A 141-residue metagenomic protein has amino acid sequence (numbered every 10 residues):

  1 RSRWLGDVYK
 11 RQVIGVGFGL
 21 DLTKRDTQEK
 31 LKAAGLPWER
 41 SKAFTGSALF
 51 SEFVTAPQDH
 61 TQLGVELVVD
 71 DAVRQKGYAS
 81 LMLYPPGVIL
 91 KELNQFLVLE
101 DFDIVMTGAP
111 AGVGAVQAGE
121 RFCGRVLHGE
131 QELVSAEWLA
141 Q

Functional and structural regions predicted by a protein language model:
R1-Y9: Single conserved hydrophobic/aromatic residue that forms the stacking wall/gate of nucleotide- or nucleobase-binding
V13, G17, R25-Q141: Catalytic-pocket segment enriched in acidic/His residues
